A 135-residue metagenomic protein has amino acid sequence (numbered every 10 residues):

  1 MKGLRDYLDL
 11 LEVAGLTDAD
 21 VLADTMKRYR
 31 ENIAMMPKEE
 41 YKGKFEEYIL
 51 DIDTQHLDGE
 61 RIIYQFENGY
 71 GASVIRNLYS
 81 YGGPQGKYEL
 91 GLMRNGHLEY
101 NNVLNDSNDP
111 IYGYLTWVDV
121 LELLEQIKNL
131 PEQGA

Functional and structural regions predicted by a protein language model:
K2-G3, G15: Basic/polar N-terminal segments that are highly enriched at the extreme N-terminus, encompassing both cleavable
L4-L10: N-terminal acidic leader/helix
R5, D20, V118-L121: Generic alpha-helical secondary structure signal
L11-E12, P110: Short, flexible active-site loop motifs that bind/organize anionic cofactors or intermediates
V13-D20: Charged, low-complexity interaction regions
Y29-A135: Catalytic phosphate/metal-binding cores of nucleic-acid and nucleotide-processing enzymes, i.e., regions that mediate
